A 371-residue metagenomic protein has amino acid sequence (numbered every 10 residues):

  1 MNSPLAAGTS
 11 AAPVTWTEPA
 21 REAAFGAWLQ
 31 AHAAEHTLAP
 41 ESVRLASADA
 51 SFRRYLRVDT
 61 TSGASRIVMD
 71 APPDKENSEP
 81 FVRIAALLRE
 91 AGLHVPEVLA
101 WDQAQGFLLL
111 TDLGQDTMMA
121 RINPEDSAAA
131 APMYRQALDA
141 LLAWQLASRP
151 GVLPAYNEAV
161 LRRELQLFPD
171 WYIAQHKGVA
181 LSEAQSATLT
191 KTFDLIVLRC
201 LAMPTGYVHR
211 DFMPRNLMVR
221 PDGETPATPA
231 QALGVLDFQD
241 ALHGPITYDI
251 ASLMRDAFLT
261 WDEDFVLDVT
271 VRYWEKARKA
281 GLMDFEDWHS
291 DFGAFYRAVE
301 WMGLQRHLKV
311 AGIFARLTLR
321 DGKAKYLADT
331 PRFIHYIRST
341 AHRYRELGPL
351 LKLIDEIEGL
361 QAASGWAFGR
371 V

Functional and structural regions predicted by a protein language model:
M1-F107, D116, G206, R220-G234 (+1 more regions): Conserved NTP-binding catalytic cores of kinases and kinase-like/nucleotidyltransferase enzymes across multiple kinase
S3, K309-V371: ATP/Mg2+ or Mg2+-diphosphate-binding catalytic cores that bind nucleotide phosphates or diphosphates via glycine-rich
F25, A31-A34, R149-P154, V160 (+3 more regions): An alpha-helical support segment within catalytic cores of ATP-dependent transferases
A46-S47, L56-R163, L167, I173-G178 (+1 more regions): ATP-binding pocket architecture of kinase catalytic cores
F81, A130-A137, L161, S186-L189 (+4 more regions): Hydrophobic packing residues in well-ordered alpha-helices of helical domains and bundles
P169-H176, I246-E286, W301-D321, F333-T340: Active-site activation/catalytic loop segments of kinase-like enzymes and analogous catalytic loops in related
D211: Conserved catalytic-loop position in the HRD/HxD motif
R215-T260: Catalytic activation segment of kinase domains across protein kinase-like and atypical kinase folds
